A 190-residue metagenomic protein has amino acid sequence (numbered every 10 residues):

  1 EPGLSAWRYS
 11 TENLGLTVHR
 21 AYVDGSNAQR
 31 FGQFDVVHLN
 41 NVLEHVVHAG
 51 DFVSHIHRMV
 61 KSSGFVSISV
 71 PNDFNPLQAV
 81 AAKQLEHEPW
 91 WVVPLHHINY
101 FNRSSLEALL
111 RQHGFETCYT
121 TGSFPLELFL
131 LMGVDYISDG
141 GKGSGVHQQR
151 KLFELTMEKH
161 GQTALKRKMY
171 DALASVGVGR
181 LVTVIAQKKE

Functional and structural regions predicted by a protein language model:
E1-L85, L95-Q112, V184-K189: Conserved SAM-binding loop
V23-G25, E44, W90-L95, F124-L126 (+1 more regions): Glycine-rich loops and low-complexity Gly/Arg-rich segments that provide flexible linkers or classic glycine-based
V42, D73-L77, W91, T156-A164: Short linear motifs at secondary-structure transitions and domain/linker junctions
L77-V80, C118-T120, F129-L130: Extended hydrophobic-aromatic, low-complexity segments
A82-V92, D135-G140: Short glycine/proline- and charge-enriched loop/turn segments that cap or connect secondary-structure elements
R103-S123, T156-Q162: A SAM-dependent methyltransferase catalytic signature shared across enzymes that methylate proteins
G122-E190: A C-terminal cap/extension of S-adenosyl-L-methionine-dependent methyltransferases that defines the acceptor-substrate
